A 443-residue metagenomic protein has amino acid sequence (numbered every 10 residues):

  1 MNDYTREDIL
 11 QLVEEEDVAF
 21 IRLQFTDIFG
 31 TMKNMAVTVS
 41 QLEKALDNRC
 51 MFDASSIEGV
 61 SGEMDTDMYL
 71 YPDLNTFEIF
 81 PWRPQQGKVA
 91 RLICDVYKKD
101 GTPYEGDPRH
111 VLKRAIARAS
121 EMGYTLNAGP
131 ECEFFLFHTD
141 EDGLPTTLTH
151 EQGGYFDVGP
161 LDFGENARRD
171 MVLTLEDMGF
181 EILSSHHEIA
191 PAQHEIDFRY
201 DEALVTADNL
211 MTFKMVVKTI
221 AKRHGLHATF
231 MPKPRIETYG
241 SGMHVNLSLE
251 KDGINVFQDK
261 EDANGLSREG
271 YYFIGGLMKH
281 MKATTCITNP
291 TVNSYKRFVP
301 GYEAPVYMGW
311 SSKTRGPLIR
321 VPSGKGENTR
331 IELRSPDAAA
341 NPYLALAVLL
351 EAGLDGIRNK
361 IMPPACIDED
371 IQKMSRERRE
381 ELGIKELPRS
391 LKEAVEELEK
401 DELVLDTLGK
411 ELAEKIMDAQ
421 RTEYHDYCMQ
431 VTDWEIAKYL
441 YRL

Functional and structural regions predicted by a protein language model:
M1-L443: Glycine-rich, acidic/polar active-site loops that bind/position phosphate-bearing ligands
